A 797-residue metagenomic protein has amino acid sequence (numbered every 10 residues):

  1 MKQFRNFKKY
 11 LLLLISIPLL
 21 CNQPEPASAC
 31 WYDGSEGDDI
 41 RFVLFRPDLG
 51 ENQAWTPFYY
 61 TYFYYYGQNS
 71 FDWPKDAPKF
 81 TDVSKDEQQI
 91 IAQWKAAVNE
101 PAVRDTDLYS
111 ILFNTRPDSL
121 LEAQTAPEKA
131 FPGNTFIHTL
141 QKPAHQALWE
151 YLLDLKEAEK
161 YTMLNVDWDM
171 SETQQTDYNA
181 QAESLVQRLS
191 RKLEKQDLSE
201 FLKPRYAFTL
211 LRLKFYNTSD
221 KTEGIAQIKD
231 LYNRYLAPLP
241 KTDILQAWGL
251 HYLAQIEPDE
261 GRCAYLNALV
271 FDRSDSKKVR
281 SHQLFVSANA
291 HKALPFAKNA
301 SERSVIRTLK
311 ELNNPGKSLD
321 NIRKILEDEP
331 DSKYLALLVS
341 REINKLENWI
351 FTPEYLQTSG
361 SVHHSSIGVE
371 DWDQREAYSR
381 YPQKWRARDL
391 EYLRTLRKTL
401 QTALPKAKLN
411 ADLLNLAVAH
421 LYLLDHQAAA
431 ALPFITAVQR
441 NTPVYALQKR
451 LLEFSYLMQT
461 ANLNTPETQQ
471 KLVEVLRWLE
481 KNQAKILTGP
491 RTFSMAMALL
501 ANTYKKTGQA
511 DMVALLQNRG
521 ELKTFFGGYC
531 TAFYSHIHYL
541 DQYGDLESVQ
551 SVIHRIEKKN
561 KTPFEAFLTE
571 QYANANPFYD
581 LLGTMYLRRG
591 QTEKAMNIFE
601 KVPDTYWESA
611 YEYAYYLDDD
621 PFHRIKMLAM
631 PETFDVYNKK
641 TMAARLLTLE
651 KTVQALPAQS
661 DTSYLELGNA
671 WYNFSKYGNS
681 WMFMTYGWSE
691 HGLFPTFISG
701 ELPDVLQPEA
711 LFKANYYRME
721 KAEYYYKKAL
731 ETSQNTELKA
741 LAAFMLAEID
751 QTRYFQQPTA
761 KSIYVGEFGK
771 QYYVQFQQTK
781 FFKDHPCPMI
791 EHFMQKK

Functional and structural regions predicted by a protein language model:
M1-F4, L19, E25-A27: Generic low-complexity segments that are intrinsically disordered, proline-rich and/or Lys/Arg-biased
K2-L12: Bacterial N-terminal signal peptides that target proteins for export
N6-F7, L20, N415, R753: Generic N-terminal leader/processing signal
L12-N22: Bacterial N-terminal signal peptides
A27-R212, N217-K797: Extracytoplasmic/secretory-pathway proteins
